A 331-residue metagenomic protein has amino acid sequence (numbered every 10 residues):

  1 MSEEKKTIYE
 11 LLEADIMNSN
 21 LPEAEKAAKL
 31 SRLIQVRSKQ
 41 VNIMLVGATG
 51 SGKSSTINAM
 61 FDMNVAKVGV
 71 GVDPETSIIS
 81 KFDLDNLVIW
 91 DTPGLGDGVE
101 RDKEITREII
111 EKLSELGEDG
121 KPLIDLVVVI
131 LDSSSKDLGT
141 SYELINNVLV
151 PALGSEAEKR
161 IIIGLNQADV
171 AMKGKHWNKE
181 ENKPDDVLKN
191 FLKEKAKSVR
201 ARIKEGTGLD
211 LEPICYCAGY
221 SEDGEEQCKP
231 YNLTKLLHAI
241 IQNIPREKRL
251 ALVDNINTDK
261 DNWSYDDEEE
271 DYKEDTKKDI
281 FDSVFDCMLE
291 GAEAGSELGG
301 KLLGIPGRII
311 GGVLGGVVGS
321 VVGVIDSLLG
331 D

Functional and structural regions predicted by a protein language model:
M1-V88, P93, G98-D282: Conserved GTPase G-domain substructure that encodes guanine base recognition and part of the catalytic core, centered
K278-S327: Small-residue-enriched transmembrane alpha-helices
G330-D331: Extended, hydrophobic alpha-helical membrane-active domains that insert into or remodel lipid bilayers
